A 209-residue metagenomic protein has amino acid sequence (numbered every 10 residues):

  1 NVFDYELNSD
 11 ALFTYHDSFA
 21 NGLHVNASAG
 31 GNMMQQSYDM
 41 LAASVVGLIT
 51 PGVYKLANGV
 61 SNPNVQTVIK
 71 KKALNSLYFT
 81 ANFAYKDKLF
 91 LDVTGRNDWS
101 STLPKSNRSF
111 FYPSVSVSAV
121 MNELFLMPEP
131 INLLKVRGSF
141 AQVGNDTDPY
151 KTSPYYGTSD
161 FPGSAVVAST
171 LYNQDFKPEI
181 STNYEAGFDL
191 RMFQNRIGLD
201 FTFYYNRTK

Functional and structural regions predicted by a protein language model:
N1-K209: Extracellular/periplasmic, surface-exposed regions of secreted and cell-surface proteins
